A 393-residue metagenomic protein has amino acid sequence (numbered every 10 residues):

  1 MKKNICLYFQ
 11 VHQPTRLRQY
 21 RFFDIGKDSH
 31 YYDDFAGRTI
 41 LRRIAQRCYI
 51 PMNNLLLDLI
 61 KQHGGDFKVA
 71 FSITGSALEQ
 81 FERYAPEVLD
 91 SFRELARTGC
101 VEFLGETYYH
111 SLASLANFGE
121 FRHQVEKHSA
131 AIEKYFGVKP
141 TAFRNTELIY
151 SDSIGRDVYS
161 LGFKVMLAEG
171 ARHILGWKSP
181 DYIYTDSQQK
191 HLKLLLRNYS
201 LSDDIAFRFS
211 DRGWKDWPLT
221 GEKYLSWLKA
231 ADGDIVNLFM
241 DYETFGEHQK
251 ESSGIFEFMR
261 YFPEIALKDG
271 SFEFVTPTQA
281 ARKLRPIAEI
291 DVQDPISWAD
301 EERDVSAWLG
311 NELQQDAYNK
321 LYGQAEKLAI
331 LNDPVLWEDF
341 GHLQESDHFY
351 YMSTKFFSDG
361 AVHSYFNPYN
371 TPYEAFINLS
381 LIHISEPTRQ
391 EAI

Functional and structural regions predicted by a protein language model:
K2-F9, T15-N117, T141-R144, K164-E169 (+1 more regions): Short, well-structured secondary-structure segments
K2-I50, K61, D181-L192, L196-Y199 (+4 more regions): Active-site and substrate-binding clefts of carbohydrate-active enzymes
Q10-P14, T74-S76, Y108-S111, G137 (+9 more regions): An acidic- and aromatic-residue-enriched active-site/binding cleft used to recognize and process polar
A45-M52, S114-V125, I205, K215-G221 (+1 more regions): Phosphate/oxyanion-binding active-site loops and adjacent basic polyanion-contact surfaces
N53-L57, L89-R93, R122-I132, G155 (+2 more regions): Generic structural signal for well-ordered alpha-helices, preferentially at hydrophobic/aromatic core positions
V88-G105, V138, Y159-S179, I183-L196: Acidic, His- and aromatic-enriched active-site or binding-groove loops in soluble protein domains that engage sugars
S114-A116, I174-Y182, D204-A206: Short, charged, surface-exposed secondary-structure boundary motifs
E120-E147, S226-F239: CE4/NodB-like, metal-dependent polysaccharide N-deacetylase domain that modifies extracellular/periplasmic N-acetylated
